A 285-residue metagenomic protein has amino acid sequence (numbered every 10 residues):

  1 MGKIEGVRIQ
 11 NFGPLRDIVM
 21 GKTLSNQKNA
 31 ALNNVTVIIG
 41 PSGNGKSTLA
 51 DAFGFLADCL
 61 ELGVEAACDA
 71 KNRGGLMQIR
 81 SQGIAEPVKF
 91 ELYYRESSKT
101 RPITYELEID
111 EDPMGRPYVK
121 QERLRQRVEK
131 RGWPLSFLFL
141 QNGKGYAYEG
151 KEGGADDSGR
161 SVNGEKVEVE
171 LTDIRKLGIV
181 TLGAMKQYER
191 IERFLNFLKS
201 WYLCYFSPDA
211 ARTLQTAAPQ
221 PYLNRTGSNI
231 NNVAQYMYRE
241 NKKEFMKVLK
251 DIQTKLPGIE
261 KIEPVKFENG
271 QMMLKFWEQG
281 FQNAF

Functional and structural regions predicted by a protein language model:
M1-E65, D69-P87: Pre-Walker A-like glycine/lysine-rich segment at the N-terminus of P-loop NTPase domains
E5, E86-F90, I103, G258-E260 (+1 more regions): Short beta-strand or tight-loop elements that sit immediately N-terminal to catalytic metal-binding acidic residues
I9, F90-S97, F276: Short beta-strand segments that buttress and anchor functional surface loops
G13, E96-S98, G280: A generic beta-sheet turn/junction motif
D17, T100-T104, Q282-A284: Short, mixed charged/polar active-site loops that provide acid/base catalysis or chelate metal/phosphate cofactors
N34-I38, K250-F285: Conserved ABC ATPase signature
Q78-S81, E91-Y94, E106: Catalytic micro-motifs at enzyme active sites that drive phosphoryl/nucleotidyl and oxygen chemistry
K99-K250, T254, E260-E263: Electropositive, glycine-dotted interaction segments that contact anionic polymers or phosphate-rich ligands
